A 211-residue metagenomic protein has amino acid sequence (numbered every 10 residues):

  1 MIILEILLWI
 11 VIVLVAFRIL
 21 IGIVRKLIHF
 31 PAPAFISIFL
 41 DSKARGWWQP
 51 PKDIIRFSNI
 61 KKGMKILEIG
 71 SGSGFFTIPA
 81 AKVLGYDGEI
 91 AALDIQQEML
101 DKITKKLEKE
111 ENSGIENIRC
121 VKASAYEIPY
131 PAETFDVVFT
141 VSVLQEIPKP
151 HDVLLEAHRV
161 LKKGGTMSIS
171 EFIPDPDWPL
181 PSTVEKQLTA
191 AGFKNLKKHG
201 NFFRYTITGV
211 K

Functional and structural regions predicted by a protein language model:
L4-M64: Class I SAM-dependent transferase core
L67-I69, S73-E127: Class I SAM-dependent methyltransferase SAM/SAH-binding core
Y126-V137: A short acidic, Gly/Pro-enriched loop at the edge of an enzyme's catalytic core that lines a small-molecule cofactor
D136-K149: A short SAM/SAH-binding and catalytic strip from SAM-dependent methyltransferases
H151-K163: A short glycine-rich, Lys/Arg-flanked "PGG" loop and its adjoining helix->strand segment in the class I
G164-E171: Conserved beta-strand signature within the Rossmann-like core of class I S-adenosyl-L-methionine
P179-H199: Conserved Class I S-adenosyl-L-methionine
A191-G192, G200-K211: Core SAM-dependent methyltransferase catalytic element
